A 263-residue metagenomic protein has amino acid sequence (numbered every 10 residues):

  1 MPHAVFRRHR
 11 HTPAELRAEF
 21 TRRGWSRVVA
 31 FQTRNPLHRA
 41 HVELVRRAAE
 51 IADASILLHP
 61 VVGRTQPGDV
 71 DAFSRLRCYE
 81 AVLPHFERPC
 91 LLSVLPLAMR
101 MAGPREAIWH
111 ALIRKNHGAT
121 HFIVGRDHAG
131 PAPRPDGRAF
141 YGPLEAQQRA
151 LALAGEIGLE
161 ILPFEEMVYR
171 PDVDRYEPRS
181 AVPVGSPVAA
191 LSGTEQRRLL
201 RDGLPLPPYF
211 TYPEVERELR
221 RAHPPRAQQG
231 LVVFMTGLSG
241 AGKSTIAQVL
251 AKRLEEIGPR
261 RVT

Functional and structural regions predicted by a protein language model:
M1-P36, A40-A227: Active-site cores that bind ATP or allylic diphosphates and position pyrophosphate for catalysis
R27, L231, R260: Nucleotide donor/acceptor-binding cores
F31, V233-M235: Hydrophobic anchor at the beta1->P-loop junction of P-loop NTPases
A227-V233: Pre-Walker A (Motif I) flank of P-loop NTPase domains
S239: The conserved Walker
S244: Walker A/P-loop
A251-T263: Short beta-strand-centered segment that lines the nucleotide-binding/catalytic pocket of NTP-utilizing
